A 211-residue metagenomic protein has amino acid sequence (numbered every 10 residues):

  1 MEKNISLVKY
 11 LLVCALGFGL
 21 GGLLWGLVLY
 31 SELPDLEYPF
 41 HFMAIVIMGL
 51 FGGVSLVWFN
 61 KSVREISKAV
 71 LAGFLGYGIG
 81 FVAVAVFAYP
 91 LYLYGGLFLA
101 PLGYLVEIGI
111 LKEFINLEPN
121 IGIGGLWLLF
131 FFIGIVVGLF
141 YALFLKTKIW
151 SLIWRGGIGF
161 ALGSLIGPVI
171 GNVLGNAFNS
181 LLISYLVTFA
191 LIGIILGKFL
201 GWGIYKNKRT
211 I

Functional and structural regions predicted by a protein language model:
M1-I211: Juxtamembrane/disordered regions of integral membrane proteins
